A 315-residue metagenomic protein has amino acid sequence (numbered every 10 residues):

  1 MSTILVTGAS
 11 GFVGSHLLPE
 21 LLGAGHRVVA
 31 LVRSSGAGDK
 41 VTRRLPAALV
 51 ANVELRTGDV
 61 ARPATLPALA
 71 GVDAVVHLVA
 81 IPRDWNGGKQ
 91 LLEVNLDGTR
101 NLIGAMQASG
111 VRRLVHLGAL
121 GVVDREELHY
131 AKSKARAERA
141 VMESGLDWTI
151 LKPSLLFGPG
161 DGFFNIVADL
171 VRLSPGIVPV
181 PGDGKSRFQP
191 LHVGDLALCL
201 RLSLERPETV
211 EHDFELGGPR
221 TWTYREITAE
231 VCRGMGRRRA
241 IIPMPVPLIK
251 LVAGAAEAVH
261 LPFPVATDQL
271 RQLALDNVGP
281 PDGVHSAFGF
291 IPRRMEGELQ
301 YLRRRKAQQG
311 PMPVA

Functional and structural regions predicted by a protein language model:
I4-H26: N-terminal Rossmann NAD(P)H-binding glycine-rich loop of SDR-like oxidoreductase domains
T7, L31, V75-V79, L114-L120 (+1 more regions): SDR active-site strand-loop-helix element
L31-G36, D59-V60: N-terminal Rossmann-fold cofactor-binding loop
A47-N101, A105, L120-D124: NAD(P)H-binding glycine-rich loop region in Rossmannoid oxidoreductase-like domains and their noncatalytic homologs
K89-S144, T149-K152: Conserved Rossmann-fold NAD(P)-dependent oxidoreductase catalytic core, especially the SDR/UDP-sugar
E126-L128, T149-A168, R187, W222: Flexible, glycine-rich beta-alpha linker
D169-L191, D195-V210, E215: A conserved pocket-lining segment of Rossmann-fold NAD(P)-dependent short-chain dehydrogenase/reductase
L202-A266, G279-A315: Mid/C-terminal beta-alpha module of Rossmann-like enzyme folds, strongest in SDR-family dehydrogenases/epimerases
